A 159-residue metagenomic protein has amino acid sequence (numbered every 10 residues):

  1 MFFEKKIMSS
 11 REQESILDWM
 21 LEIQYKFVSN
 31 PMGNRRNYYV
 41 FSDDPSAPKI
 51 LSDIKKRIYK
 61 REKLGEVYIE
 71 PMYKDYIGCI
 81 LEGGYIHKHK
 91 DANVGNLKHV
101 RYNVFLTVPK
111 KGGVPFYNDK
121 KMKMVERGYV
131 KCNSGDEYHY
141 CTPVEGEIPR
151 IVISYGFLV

Functional and structural regions predicted by a protein language model:
M1-E4, D75, H99-R101, V152: Intrinsic-disorder/low-complexity, polar/charged segments enriched in Ser/Thr/Lys/Arg/Asp/Glu/Gln
M1-P71: Non-heme Fe(II)/2-oxoglutarate
E62-H87: A short glycine-rich, His/Asp/Glu-containing loop-to-beta-strand
P71-Y73, Y85-Y102: A short beta-loop-beta micro-motif enriched in histidine and acidic residues
Y76-I80, H89, F105, F116 (+1 more regions): Residues in well-ordered beta-strands of folded domains
C79-L81, V94-K111: Short, conserved beta-strand element in jelly-roll/cupin
E82, K90, S134-G135: Residues immediately flanking
V108-V159: Catalytic core of Fe(II)/2-oxoglutarate
